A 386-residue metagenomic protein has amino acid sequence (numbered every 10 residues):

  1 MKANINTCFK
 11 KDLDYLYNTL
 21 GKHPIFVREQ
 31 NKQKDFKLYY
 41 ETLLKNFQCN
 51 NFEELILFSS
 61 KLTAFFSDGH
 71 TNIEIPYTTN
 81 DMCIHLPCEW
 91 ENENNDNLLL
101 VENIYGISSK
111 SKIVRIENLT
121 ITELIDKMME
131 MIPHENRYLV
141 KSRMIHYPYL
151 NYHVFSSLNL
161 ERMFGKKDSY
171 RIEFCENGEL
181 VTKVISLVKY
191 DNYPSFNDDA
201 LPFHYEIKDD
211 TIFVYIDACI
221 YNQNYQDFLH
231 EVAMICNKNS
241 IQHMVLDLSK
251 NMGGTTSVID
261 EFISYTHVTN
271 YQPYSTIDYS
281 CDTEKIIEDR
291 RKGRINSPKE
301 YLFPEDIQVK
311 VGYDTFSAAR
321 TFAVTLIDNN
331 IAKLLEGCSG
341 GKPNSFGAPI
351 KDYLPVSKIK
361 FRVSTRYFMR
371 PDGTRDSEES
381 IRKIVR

Functional and structural regions predicted by a protein language model:
M1-M244, K250-M252, S257, V268 (+4 more regions): Flexible, low-complexity junctional segments that flank or bridge functional domains
H70, W90, F316, N330-P343: Short, well-structured beta-strand/strand-turn elements
S109, V181-K189, E288-K292, R362-S364 (+1 more regions): Short amphipathic beta-strand/extended segments with alternating polar/hydrophobic composition
Y215-C219, D247-K250, I277-Y279, K310-D314 (+2 more regions): Active-site-proximal beta-strand/loop segments in catalytic clefts of secreted hydrolases
G253-D306, D314, N344-P355, T365-M369 (+1 more regions): Gly/Ser/Thr-rich loop/hinge elements
S377, R382-R386: Low-complexity, Gly/Ser/Thr/Pro-rich intrinsically disordered linker/tail segments
